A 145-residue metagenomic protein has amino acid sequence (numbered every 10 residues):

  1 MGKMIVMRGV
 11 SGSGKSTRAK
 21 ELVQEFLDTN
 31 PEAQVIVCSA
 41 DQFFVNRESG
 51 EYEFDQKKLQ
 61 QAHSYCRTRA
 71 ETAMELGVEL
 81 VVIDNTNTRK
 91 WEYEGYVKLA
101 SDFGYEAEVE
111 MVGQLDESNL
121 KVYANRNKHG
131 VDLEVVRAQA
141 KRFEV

Functional and structural regions predicted by a protein language model:
G2-M4, R8, E25-L27, E32 (+1 more regions): Conserved GTP-binding G-domain of TRAFAC-class P-loop NTPases and closely related GTPase folds
K3-I5, V35, E79-I83: Generic beta-sheet signal
M7-G9, S39-A40, I83-T86: Short His-Asn-centered micro-motif
G14: Conserved glycine(s) of the Walker
T17-L76, G113, S118-V122: Conserved substrate/cofactor phosphate-moiety recognition/catalytic segment in nucleotide-dependent phosphotransferases
V45, L59, T88, H129-V131 (+1 more regions): A generic signature of intrinsically disordered, low-complexity regions enriched in glycine/proline and charged/polar
K57-M111: Glycine-rich phosphate-binding loop used to anchor ATP phosphates in small-molecule kinases, encompassing both
